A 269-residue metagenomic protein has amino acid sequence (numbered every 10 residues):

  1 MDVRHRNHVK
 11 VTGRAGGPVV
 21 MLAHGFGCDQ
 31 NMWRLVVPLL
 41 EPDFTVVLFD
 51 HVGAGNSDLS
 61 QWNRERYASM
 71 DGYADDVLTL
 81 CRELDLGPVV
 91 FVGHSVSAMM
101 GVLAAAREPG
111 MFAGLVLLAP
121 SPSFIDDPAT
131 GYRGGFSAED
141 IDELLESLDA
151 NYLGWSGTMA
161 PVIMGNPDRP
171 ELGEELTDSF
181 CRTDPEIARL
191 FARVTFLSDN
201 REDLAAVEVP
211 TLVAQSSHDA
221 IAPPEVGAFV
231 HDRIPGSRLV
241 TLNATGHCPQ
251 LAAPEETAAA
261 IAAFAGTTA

Functional and structural regions predicted by a protein language model:
D2-H5, H51-V92, V96, A259: Active-site loop/oxyanion-hole signature of alpha/beta-hydrolase fold enzymes
H8-R66, L80: Conserved HGGG/HGGXW glycine-rich cap/lid loop of the alpha/beta-hydrolase fold
H24-F26, V89, G93-S95, S216: Conserved alpha/beta-hydrolase "nucleophile elbow" surrounding the catalytic nucleophile
V102, A106-R107, M111-A150: Flexible "cap/lid" loop of the alpha/beta hydrolase fold
D126-D127, G131-G135, E146-A205: Conserved alpha/beta-hydrolase catalytic His-Asp/Glu region
V207, V213-Q215: Short beta-strand/loop motif that positions the catalytic acidic residue of the alpha/beta-hydrolase fold
H218-A222: Acidic catalytic loop of the alpha/beta-hydrolase fold
S237-A269: Catalytic active-site module of serine/aspartate enzymes centered on a nucleophile-bearing elbow/loop
